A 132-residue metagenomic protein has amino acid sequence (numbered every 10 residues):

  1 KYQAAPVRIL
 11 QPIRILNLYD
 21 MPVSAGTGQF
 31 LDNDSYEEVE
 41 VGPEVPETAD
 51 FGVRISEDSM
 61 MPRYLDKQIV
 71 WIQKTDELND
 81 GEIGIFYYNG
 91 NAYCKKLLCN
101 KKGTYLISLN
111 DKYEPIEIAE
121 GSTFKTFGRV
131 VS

Functional and structural regions predicted by a protein language model:
K1-R63, V131-S132: Short, positionally conserved secondary-structure boundary motifs
T48-D50, N79-G84: Short, hydrophobic/aromatic-rich segments at coil-to-beta transitions
Q68-I69, E82: Structural motif
E82-G84, C94-C99: Short beta-strand-centered aromatic/proline hotspots
C99-S132: Glycine- and charge-enriched low-complexity intrinsically disordered segments
